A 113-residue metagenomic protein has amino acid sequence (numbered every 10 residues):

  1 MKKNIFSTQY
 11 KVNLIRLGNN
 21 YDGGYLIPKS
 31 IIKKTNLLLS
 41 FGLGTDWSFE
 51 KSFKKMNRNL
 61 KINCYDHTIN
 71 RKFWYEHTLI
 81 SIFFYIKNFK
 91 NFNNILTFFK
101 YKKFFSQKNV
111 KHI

Functional and structural regions predicted by a protein language model:
M1-Y21: Rossmann-like AdoMet
L14-I113: SAM cofactor-binding core of SAM-dependent methyltransferases, primarily the Rossmann-like beta-alpha-beta module
